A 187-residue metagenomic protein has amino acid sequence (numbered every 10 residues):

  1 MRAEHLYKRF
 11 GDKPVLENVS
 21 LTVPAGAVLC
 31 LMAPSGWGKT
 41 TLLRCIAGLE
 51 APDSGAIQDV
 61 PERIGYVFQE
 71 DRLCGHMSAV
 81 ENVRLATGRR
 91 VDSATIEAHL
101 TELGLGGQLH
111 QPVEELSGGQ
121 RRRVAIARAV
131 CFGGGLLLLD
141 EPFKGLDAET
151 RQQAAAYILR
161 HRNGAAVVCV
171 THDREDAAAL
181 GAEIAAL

Functional and structural regions predicted by a protein language model:
A47: Helix-to-loop junction immediately C-terminal to a conserved catalytic motif
S93-Q108: Conserved ABC ATPase "signature" region
P112-L116, Q120: Conserved ABC ATPase signature
I126: Hydrophobic anchor residue at the start of the ABC signature
L137-E141: Catalytic Walker B motif of ABC-type/P-loop ATPase nucleotide-binding domains
G164-T171: Conserved H-loop
